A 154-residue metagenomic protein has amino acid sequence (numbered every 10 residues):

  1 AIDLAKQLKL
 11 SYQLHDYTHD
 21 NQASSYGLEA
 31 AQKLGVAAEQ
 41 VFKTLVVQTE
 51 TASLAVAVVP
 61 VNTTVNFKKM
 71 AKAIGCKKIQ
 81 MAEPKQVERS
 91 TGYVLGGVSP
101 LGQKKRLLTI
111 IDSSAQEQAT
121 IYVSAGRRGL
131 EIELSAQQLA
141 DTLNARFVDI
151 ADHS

Functional and structural regions predicted by a protein language model:
A1-S154: Extended, low-hydrophobicity, polar/charged segments
